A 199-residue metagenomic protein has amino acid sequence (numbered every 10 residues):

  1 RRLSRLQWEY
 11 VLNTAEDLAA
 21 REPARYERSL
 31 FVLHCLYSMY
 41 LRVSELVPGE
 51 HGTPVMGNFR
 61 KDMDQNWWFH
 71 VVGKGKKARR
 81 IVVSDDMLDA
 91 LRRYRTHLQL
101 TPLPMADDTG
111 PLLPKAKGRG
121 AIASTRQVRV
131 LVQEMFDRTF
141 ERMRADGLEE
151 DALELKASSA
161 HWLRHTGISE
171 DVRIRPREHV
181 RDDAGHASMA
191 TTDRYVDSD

Functional and structural regions predicted by a protein language model:
R1-N13, A116-G120: Flexible interdomain linker/hinge and immediately adjacent N-terminus of the catalytic tyrosine-recombinase domain
E9-V43: Basic, Lys/Arg- and aromatic-enriched nucleic-acid-binding interface segment
N13, P48, R194-D197: Phosphate-coordinating loops and pocket residues in cytosolic domains that bind phosphorylated ligands
L18-E22, V130-D182, M189: Short, basic (Lys/Arg/His-rich) helix/loop patches that form interaction surfaces in the mid-to-C-terminal regions
C35-E50, I174-R175, H186: A short, glycine-centered helix-capping/turn motif at helix boundaries that positions DNA-contacting or catalytic
P48-L100: Conserved tyrosine-mediated DNA breakage-rejoining catalytic core shared by Y-recombinases
D85-E154: Active-site/catalytic core of tyrosine-dependent DNA strand-transfer enzymes
A184-D199: Catalytic-site neighborhood detector that most strongly recognizes the C-terminal catalytic loop/helix of tyrosine
